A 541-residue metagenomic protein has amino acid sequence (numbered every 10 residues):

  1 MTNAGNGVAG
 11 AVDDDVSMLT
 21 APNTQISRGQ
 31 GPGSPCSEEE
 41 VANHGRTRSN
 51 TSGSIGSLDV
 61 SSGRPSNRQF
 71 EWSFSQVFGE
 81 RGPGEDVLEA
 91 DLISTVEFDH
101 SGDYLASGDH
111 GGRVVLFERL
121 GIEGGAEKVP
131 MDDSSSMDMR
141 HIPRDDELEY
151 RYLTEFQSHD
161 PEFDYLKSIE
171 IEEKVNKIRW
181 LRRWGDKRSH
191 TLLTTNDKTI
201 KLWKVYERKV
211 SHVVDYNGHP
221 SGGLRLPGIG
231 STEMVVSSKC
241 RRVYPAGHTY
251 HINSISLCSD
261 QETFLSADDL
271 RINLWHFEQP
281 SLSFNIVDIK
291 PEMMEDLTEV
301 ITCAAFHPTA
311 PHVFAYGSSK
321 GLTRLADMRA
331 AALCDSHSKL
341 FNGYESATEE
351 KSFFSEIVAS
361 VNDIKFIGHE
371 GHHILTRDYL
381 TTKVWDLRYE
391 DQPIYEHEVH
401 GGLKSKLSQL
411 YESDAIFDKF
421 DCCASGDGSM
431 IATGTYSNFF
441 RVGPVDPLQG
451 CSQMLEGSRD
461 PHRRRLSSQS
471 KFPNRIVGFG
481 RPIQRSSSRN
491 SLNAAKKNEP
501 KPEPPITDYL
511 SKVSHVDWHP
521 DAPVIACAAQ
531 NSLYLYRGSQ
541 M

Functional and structural regions predicted by a protein language model:
M1-F74, Q540: PEST-like, low-complexity acidic/proline-rich intrinsically disordered segments, predominantly at protein N-termini
G56-E89, E123-K174, K201-I252, N273-A305 (+4 more regions): Inter-blade linker and blade-boundary elements of WD-repeat/beta-propeller domains
R81-V114, K174-R183, Y250-I255: Beta-strand-rich domains and repeat architectures in extracellular enzymes and scaffolds, especially beta-propellers
V96-G102, R179-S189, I255-Q261, A304-P311 (+4 more regions): Loop/turn segments within WD40 beta-propeller blades
L105-G108, T191-N196, F264-D268, F314-S318 (+3 more regions): Conserved beta-strand element within WD40/beta-propeller blades
V114-L120, I200-Y206, H212-V214, A267 (+7 more regions): WD40-repeat beta-propellers
I171-K198: Elongated alpha-helical scaffolds
V442, P447, C451-M454, D460-P461 (+1 more regions): C-terminal interaction modules of eukaryotic adaptor/scaffold proteins
